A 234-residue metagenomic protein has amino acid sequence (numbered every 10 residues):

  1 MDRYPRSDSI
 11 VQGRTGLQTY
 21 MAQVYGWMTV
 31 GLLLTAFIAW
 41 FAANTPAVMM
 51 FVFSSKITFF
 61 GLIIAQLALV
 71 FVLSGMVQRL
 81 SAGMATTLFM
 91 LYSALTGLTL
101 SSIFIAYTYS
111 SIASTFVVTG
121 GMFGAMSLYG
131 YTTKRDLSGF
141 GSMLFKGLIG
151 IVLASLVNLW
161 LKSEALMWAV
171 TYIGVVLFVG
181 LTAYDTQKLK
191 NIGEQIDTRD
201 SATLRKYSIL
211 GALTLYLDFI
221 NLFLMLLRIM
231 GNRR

Functional and structural regions predicted by a protein language model:
M1-R234: A hydrophobic alpha-helical transmembrane-helix feature that marks the membrane cores and membrane-interface segments
